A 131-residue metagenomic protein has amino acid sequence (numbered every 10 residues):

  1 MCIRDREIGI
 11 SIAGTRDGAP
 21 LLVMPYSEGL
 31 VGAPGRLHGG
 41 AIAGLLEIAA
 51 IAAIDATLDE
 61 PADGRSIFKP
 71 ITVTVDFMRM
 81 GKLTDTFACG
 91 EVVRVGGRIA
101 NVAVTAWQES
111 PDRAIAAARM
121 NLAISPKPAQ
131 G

Functional and structural regions predicted by a protein language model:
M1-D5: Conserved small/polar residues in nucleotide/adenosyl-binding loops
E7-L37: Catalytic strand-loop segment that frames the active site of acyl-thioester-processing enzymes
I8, G18-P20, K69-V73, T84 (+2 more regions): A generic structural signal for short beta-strands and their flanking turns/coil linkers
M24-Y26, F77, I124: Hydrophobic residues in beta-strands and at strand termini
L30, A52, I124-P126: Feature marks short, surface-exposed loop/turn motifs that line or immediately flank catalytic pockets and channel
P34-D55, P70: Compact, glycine-rich, soluble single-domain proteins
A53-F87, V92: Hydrophobic beta-strand-centered segment that forms part of the acyl-chain substrate-binding groove
M80-L83, F87-C89, V93-G131: HotDog/MaoC-like acyl-thioester-processing domains
